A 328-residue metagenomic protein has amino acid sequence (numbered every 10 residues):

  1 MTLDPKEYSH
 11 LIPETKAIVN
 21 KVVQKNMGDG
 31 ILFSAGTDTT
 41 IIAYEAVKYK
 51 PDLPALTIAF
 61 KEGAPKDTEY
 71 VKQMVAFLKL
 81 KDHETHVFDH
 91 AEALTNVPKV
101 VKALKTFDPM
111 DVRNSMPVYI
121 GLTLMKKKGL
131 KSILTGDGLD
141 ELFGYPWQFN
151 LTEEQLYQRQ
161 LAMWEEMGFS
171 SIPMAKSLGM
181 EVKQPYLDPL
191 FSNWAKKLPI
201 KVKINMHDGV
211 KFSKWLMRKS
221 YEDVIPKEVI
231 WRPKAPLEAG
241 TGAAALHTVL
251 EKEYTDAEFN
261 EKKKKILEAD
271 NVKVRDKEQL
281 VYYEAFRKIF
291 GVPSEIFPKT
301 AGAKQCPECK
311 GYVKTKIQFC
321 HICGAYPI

Functional and structural regions predicted by a protein language model:
M1-D29, K48, T123, S177 (+3 more regions): RNA-binding accessory domains that recognize and position tRNA/RNA substrates
V22, G28-L78, V87-F88: ATP-dependent adenylation/pyrophosphate-handling site
G28, G129-L130: Short, high-confidence coil segments that cap the C-terminus of an alpha-helix and link into the following beta-strand
L32-S34, P54-A59, L134-D137, A195-K196 (+1 more regions): Short beta-strand segments
I41-I42, A64, A93, E141-Y145: Short catalytic/ligand-binding loop motif for oxyanion handling, primarily in non-cytosolic enzymes, centered on
P54, T68-L104, S132-D137, L142 (+1 more regions): A conserved beta-strand->alpha-helix junction
I133, D140-E154, A162-D270, P298-G302 (+1 more regions): Mid-to-C-terminal catalytic subdomains of enzymes that bind/position adenosyl phosphate moieties or nucleic-acid
Y282-C309: Short Cys/His-rich Zn2+-coordinating modules
